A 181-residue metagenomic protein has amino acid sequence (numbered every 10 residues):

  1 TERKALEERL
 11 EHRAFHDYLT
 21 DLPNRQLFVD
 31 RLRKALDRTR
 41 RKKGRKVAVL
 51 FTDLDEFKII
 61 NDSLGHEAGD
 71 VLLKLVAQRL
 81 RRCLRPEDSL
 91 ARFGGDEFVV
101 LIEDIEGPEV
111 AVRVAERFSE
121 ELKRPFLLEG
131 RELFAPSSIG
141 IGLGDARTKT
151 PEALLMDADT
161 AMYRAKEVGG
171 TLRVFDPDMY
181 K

Functional and structural regions predicted by a protein language model:
T1-R9, Y180: Sensory coupling linkers of modular signal transduction proteins
E8-A48, D55-R85, A91-V100, E106-E116 (+2 more regions): Conserved long alpha-helical elements within nucleotide-processing catalytic cores of c-di-GMP signaling and class III
Q26, E109, L133, K149-E152: Conserved catalytic/ATP-binding subdomain
L90, R117, E121, L127 (+2 more regions): Cyclic nucleotide signaling catalytic output domains
V100, A135-S137: HATPase_c (GHKL) ATP-binding subdomain of two-component histidine kinases
L101-I102, L143: A structural signal for hydrophobic residues in beta-strands of small regulatory alpha/beta folds
